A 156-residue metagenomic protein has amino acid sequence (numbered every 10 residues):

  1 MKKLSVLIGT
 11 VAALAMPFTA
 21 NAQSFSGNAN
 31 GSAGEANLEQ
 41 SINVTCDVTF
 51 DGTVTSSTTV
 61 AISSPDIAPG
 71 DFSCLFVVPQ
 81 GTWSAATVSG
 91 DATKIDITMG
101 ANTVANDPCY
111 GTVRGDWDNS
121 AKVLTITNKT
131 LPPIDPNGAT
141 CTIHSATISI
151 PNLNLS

Functional and structural regions predicted by a protein language model:
M1-N21: Gram-negative bacterial Sec-dependent N-terminal signal peptides
S5, Q23, G27-N30, V77 (+3 more regions): Compositionally biased, low-complexity repeat tracts
A13, G31, E35-L38, A85 (+3 more regions): Intrinsically disordered, low-complexity, compositionally biased regions/tails
F18-P69, Q80, A139-S156: N-terminal segment immediately downstream of the Sec signal-peptide cleavage site in secreted/extracellular proteins
A22, A29-G31, A92, N119-S120 (+1 more regions): Short linear motifs in intrinsically disordered/low-complexity regions
A29-E35, I95-M99, T125-I126: Short, hydrophobic/proline-enriched secondary-structure or compact coil segments at domain edges
D47-A121: Predominantly extracellular/secreted and cell-surface proteins with exposed, flexible low-complexity segments
G111-S156: A charged, solvent-exposed segment within the mature domains of Sec-exported extracytoplasmic proteins
